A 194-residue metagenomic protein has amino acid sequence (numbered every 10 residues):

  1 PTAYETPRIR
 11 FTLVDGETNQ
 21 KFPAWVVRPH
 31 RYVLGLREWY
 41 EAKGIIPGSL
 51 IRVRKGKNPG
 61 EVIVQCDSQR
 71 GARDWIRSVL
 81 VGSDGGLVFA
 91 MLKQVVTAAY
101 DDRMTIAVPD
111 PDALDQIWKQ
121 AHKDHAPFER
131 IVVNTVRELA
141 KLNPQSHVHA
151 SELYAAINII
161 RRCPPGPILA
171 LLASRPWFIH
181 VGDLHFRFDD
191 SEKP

Functional and structural regions predicted by a protein language model:
P1-P194: Acidic, low-complexity intrinsically disordered regions
